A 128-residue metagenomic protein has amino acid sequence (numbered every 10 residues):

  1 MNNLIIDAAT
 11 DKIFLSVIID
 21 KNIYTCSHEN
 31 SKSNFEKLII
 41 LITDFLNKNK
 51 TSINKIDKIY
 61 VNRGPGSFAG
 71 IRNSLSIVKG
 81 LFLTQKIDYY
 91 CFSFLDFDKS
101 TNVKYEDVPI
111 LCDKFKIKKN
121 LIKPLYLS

Functional and structural regions predicted by a protein language model:
M1-I40, D88-S128: Oxyanion-binding and handling regions
D11, G64-P65: Short glycine-rich anion-binding loops that position phosphate/pyrophosphate groups of nucleotides and phosphorylated
F14, F68-A69: Short acidic/glycine-rich loop or secondary-structure boundary segments that cap or lie
I40, D44, K79-G80: Short, residue-level hotspots on alpha-helical faces of the histone-fold and other alpha-helical interaction modules
I42-K58: Phosphate/pyrophosphate-binding loops at sites that engage ATP/ADP/AMP, CoA/4′-phosphopantetheine, polyphosphate
K50-N54, F82-F94: Phosphate-handling active-site elements
K58-R63, A69-I87: DPxDG-like acidic metal-binding loop motif
S67-F68, D98: Short, active-site-adjacent cap segments at secondary-structure transitions
